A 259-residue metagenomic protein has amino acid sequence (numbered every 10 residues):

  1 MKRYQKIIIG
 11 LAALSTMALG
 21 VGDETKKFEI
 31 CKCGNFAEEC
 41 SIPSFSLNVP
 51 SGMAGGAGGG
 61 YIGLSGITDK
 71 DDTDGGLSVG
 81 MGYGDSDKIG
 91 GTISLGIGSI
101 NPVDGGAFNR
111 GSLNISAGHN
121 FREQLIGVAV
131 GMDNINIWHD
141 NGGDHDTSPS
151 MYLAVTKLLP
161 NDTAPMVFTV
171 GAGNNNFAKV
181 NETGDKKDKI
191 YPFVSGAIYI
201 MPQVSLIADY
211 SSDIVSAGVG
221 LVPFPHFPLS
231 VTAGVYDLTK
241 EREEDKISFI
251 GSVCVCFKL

Functional and structural regions predicted by a protein language model:
M1-I8: Bacterial N-terminal signal peptides that target proteins for export
A12-G20: Hydrophobic h-region of N-terminal signal peptides that target proteins for export in Gram-negative bacteria
G20-T147, L159-P160, N174-N176, V219-L221: Transmembrane beta-barrel domains of Gram-negative outer membranes and organellar outer membranes
G22-E29, G52, E241-L259: Flexible, glycine-rich linker and terminal segments associated with outer-membrane beta-barrel/transport systems
T68, Y210-S211: Non-cytosolic beta-sheet module surface loops
G75-D87, R110-E123, P149-N161, V170 (+4 more regions): Feature captures outer-membrane beta-barrel proteins of Gram-negative bacteria and organelles
H139-N141, K179-N181, K240-E244: Outer-membrane beta-barrel proteins
P160, P165-P192: Glycine-rich phosphate-binding "P-loop"
